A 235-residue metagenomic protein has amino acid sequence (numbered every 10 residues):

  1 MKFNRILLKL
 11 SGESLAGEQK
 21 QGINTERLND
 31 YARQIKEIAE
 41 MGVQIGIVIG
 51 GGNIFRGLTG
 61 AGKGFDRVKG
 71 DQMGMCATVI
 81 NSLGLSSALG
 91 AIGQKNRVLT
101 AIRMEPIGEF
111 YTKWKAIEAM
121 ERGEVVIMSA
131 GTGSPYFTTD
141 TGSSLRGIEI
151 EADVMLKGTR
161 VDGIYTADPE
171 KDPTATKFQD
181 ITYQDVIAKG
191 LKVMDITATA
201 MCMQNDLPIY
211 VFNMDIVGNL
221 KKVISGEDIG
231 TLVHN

Functional and structural regions predicted by a protein language model:
M1-N235: C-terminal catalytic "cap/lid" subdomain
